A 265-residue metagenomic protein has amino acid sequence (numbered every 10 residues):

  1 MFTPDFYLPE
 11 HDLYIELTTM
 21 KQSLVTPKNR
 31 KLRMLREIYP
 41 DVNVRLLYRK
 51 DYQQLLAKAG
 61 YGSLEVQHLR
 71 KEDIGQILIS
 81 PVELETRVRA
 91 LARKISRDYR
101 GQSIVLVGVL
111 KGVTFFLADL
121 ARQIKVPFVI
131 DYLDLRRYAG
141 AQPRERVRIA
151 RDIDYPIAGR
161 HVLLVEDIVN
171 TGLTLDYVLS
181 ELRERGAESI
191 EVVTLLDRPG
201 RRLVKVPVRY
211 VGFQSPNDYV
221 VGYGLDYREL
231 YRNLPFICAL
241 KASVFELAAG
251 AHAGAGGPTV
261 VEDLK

Functional and structural regions predicted by a protein language model:
M1-H68: Electrostatic, structured charged patches in enzyme active sites and in nucleic-acid/phosphate-binding
E65-K265: PRPP-associated nucleotide enzymes
